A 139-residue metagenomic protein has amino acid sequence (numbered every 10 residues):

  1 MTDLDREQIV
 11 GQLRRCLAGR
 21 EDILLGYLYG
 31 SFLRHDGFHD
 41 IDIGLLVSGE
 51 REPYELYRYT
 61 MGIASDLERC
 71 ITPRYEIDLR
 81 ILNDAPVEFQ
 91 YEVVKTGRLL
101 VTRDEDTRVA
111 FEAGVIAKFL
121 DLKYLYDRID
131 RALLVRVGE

Functional and structural regions predicted by a protein language model:
M1-L25, L33-F38, E50-E139: Catalytic core of pol beta-like nucleotidyltransferases
D40-D42: Acidic Asp/Glu-based divalent-cation binding sites
G44-S48: Short hydrophobic/aromatic beta-strand micro-patches that form the beta-sheet surface supporting nucleotide- or nucleic
